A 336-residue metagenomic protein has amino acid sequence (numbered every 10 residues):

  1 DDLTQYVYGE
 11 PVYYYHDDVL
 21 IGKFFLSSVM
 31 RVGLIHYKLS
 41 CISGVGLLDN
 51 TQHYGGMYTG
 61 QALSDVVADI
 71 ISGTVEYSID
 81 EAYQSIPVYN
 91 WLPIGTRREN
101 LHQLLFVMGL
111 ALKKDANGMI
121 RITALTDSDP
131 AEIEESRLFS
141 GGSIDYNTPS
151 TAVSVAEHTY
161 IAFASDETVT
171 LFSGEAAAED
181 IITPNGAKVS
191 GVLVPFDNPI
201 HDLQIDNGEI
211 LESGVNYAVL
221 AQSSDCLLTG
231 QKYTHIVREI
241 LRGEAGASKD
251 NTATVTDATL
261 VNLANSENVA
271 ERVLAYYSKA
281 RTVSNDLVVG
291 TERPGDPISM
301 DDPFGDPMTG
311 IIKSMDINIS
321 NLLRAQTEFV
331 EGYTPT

Functional and structural regions predicted by a protein language model:
D1-Q5, N90-I94, E99, F106-A111 (+1 more regions): An acidic/polar, Gly/Ser/Thr-rich interaction patch typically located in mid-to-C-terminal regions of proteins
D2-Y77, S223, P335: Surface-exposed cap/loop segments at beta↔alpha junctions
S27-G33, T126-S128, G310-L322: Short, compositionally biased
Y37, N117-R121, A218: Hydrophobic residues embedded in beta-strands of well-ordered beta-sheets
S43-V45, A116, T126, F304: A mature extracytoplasmic/lumenal domain signature
L47-D69, S78-Q103, L125-E134, V283-V289: Short acidic/polar beta-strand-loop edge motifs in secreted extracellular and Gram-negative envelope-associated
S72-Y77, L101-A116: Secondary-structure boundary elements
G109-I133: Extended amphipathic alpha-helical segments with heptad-repeat/coiled-coil character used for oligomerization, fusion
